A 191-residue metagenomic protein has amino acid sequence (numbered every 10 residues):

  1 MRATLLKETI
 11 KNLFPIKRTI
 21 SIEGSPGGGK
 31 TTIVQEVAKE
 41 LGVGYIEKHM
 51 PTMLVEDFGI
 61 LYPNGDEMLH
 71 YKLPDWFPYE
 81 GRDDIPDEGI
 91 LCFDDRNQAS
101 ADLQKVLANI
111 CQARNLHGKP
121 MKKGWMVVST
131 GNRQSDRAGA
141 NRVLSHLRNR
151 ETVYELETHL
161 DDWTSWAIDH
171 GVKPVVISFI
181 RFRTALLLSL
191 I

Functional and structural regions predicted by a protein language model:
M1-F182: AAA+ P-loop NTPase catalytic core and its hallmark functional loops
S189-I191: C-terminal helical "lid" subdomain and adjoining coupling/linker elements of P-loop NTPases
